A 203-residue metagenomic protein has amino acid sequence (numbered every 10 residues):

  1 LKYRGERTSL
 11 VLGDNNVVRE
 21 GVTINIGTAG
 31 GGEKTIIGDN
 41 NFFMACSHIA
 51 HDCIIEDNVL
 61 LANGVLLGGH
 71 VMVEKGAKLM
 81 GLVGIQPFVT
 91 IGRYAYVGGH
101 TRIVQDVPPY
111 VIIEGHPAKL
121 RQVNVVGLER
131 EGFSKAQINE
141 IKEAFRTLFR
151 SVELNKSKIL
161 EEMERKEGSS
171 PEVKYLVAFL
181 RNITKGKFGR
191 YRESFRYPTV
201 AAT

Functional and structural regions predicted by a protein language model:
L1-K119: Structural signal for interior beta-strand "rungs" in well-ordered beta-sheet cores of soluble enzyme domains
K2-Y3, S9, N15, H116-T203: Terminal amphipathic alpha-helical/low-complexity segments used for targeting or macromolecular assembly
